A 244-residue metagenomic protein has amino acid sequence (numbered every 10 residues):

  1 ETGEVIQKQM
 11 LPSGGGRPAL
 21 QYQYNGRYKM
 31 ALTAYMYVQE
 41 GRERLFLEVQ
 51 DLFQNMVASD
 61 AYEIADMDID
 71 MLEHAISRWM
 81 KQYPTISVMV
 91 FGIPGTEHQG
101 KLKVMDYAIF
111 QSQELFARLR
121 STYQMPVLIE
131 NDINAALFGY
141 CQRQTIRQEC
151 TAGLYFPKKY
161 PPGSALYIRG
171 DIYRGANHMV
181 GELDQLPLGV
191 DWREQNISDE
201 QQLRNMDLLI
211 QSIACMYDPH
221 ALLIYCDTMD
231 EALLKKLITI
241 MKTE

Functional and structural regions predicted by a protein language model:
E1-Q7, S13-E63, M67-T85, V190-E244: ATP-binding/phosphotransfer module of carbohydrate and carboxylate kinases, centering on a glycine-rich
I6, V57, K103, Y173-R174: Generic structural signal for well-ordered beta-strand positions
A31-Y35, V88-V90, T151-Y155, G163: Short glycine-aspartate micro-motif
Q39-G41, T96-H98, P161-G163: Short, acidic Gly/Pro/Ser/Thr-rich loop/turn segments
V57-R143, E149-C150, L233-T243: Glycine-rich phosphate-binding loop and adjoining helix at the ATP-binding site of ATP-dependent phosphoryl-transfer
S59, T122-C215: Glycine/GP-enriched mid-protein hinge/lid loop-to-helix segment characteristic of carbohydrate kinases
I93, L154-K158, C226-D227: Short secondary-structure boundary segments
